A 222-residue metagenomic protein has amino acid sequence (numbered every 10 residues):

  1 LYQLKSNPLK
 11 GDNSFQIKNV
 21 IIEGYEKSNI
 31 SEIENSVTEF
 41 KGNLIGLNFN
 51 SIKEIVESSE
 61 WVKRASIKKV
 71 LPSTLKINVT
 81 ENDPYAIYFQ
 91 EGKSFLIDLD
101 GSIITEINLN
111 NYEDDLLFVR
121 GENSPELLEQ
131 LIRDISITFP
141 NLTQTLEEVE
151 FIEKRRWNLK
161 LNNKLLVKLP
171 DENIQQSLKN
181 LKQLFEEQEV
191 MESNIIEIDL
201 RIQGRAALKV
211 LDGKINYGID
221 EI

Functional and structural regions predicted by a protein language model:
L1-E23: Aromatic-capped interface at the extracytoplasmic side of an N-terminal signal-anchor transmembrane helix
V20-I22, I33, V56, V62 (+4 more regions): Buried hydrophobic packing residues in well-ordered domains
I21-E60, N108-R133, I137, E172 (+2 more regions): Periplasmic/extracytosolic POTRA-like scaffold domains at the N-termini of outer-membrane and outer-envelope
G24-E26, V79-D83, N108, G121 (+4 more regions): Flexible glycine-/small-residue-rich
F49, I67-S73, N110-N111, F151-I152 (+1 more regions): Short, glycine-/polar-rich solvent-exposed loops and beta-turns at beta-strand/coil boundaries
K53-D83, S102: Membrane-embedded segments
L75-E153, K160, L166: Extracytoplasmic segments of membrane-associated envelope/inner-membrane machinery
E172-I222: Extracytoplasmic/luminal low-complexity segments enriched in Pro/Gly and acidic/polar residues that act as flexible
